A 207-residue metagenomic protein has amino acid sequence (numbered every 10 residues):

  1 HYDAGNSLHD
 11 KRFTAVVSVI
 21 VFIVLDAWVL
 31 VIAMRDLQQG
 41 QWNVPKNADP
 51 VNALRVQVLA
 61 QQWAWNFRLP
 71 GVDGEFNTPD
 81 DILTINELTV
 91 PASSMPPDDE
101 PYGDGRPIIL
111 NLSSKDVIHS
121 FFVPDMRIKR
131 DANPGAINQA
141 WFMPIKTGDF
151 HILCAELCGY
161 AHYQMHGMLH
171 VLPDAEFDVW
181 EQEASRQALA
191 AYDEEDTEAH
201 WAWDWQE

Functional and structural regions predicted by a protein language model:
H1-E207: Non-transmembrane, membrane-proximal soluble domains of secreted or membrane proteins
